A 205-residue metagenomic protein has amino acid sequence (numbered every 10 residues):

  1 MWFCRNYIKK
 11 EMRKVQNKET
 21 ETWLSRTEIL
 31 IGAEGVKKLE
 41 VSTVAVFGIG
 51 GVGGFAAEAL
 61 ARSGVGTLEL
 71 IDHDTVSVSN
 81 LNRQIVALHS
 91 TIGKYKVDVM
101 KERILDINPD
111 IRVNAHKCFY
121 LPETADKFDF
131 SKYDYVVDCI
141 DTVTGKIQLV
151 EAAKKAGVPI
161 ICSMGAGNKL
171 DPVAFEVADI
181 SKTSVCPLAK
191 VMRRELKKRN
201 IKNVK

Functional and structural regions predicted by a protein language model:
F3, I8-A45: N-terminal charged helix/coil linker that caps or initiates catalytic domains
R13, Y135-K205: E1/E1-like adenylate-forming module used to activate ubiquitin-like modifiers and sulfur-carrier proteins
F47-G48, I71: Conserved N-terminal Rossmann-fold NAD(P)-binding element of oxidoreductases
V52: Hydrophobic/small residue at the entry helix of a nucleotide-binding pocket
R62-T67: Conserved S-adenosyl-L-methionine
L70-N108: Glycine-rich phosphate-binding loop and adjoining beta1-alpha1-beta2 segment of Rossmann-like nucleotide-binding folds
R112-C118: Conserved SAM-binding strand-loop segment of SAM-dependent methyltransferases
E123-K132: Short amphipathic alpha-helix with an adjacent loop that forms part of the alpha/beta core around
